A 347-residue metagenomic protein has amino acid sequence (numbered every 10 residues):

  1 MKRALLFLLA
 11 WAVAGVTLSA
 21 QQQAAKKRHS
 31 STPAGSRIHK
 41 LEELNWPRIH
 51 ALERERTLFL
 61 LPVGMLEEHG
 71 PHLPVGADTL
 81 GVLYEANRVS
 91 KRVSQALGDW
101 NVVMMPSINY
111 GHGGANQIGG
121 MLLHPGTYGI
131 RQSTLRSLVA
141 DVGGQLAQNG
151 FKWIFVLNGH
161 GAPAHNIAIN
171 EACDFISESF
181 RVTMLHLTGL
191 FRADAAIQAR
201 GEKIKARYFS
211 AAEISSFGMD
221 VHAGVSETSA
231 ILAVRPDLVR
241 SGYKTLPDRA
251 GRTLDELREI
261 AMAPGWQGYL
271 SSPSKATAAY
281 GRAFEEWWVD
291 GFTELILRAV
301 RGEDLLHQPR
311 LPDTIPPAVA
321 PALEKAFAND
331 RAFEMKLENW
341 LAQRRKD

Functional and structural regions predicted by a protein language model:
M1, V16-Q21: Polybasic, low-complexity, intrinsically disordered segments
M1-F7: Bacterial N-terminal signal peptides that target proteins for export
F7-G15: Bacterial N-terminal signal peptides
Q21-F155, G159-D347: Extended, histidine- and acidic-residue-enriched regions that form the cofactor-binding/catalytic faces
